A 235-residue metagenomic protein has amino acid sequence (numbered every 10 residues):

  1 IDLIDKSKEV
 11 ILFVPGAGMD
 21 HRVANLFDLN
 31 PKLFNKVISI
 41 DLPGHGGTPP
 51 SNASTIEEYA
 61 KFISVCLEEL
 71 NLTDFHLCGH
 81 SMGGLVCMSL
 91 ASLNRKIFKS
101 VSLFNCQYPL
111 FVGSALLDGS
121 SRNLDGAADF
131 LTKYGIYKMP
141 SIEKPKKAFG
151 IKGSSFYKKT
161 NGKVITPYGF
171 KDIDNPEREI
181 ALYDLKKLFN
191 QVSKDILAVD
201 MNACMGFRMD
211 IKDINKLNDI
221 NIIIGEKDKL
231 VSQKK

Functional and structural regions predicted by a protein language model:
D2-P49: Conserved HGGG/HGGXW glycine-rich cap/lid loop of the alpha/beta-hydrolase fold
K6-K8, N71-D74, R95, L217-D219: Active-site acidic short loop of glycosyltransferases
P15-A17, F75, G79-S81, G225: Conserved alpha/beta-hydrolase "nucleophile elbow" surrounding the catalytic nucleophile
E58-F75: Conserved acidic catalytic loop of the alpha/beta-hydrolase fold
T73-V112: Conserved hydrolase catalytic core segment
V112, L117-N215: Conserved alpha/beta-hydrolase catalytic His-Asp/Glu region
K216, I222-I224, D228: Short beta-strand/loop motif that positions the catalytic acidic residue of the alpha/beta-hydrolase fold
K229-K235: Conserved alpha/beta-hydrolase "acid-adjacent" motif
